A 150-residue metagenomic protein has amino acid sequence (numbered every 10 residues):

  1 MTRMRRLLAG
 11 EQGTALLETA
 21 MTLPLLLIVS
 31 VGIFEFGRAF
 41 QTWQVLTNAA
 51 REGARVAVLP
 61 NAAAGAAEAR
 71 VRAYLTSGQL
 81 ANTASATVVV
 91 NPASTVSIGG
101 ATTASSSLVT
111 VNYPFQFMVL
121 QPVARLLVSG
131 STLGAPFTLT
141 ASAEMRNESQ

Functional and structural regions predicted by a protein language model:
M1-L75: Alpha-helical assembly-interface signal, strongest on the long, hydrophobic N-terminal helix that forms
T2, R51-Q150: Short, conserved structural patches
